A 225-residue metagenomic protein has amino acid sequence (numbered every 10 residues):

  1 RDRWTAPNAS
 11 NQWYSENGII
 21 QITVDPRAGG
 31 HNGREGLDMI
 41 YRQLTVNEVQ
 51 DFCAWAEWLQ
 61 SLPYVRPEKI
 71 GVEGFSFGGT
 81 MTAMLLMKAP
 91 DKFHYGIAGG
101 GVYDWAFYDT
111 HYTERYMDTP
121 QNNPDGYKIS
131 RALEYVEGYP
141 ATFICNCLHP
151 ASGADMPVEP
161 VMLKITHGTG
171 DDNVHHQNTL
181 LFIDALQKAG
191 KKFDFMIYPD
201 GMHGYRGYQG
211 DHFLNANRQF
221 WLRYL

Functional and structural regions predicted by a protein language model:
R1-L225: Serine-hydrolase catalytic core recognition
